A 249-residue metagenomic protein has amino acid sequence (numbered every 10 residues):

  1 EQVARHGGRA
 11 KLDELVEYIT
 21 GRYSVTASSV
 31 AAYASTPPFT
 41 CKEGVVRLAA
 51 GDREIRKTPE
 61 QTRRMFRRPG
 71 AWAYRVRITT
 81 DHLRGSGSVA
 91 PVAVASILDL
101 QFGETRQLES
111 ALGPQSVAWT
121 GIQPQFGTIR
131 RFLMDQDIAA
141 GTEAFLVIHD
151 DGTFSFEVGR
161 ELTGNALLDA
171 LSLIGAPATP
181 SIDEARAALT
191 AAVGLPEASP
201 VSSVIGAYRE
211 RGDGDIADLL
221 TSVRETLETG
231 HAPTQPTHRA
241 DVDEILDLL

Functional and structural regions predicted by a protein language model:
E1-D13, A34, A170: Positively charged, polyanion-binding regions of nucleic-acid-associated proteins
L12-T20, A185, V204: A short acidic, leucine-rich amphipathic alpha-helix
V16-V25, A111, S116-Q125: Short helix-coil junctions and helix-kink-helix linkers
V25-A71: Charged low-complexity interaction tracts in eukaryotic proteins
G51-A111: Extended boundary segments
G141-E143: Loop/turn positions that initiate beta-strands
D150-E161: Short, Lys/Arg- and Gly-enriched loop/turn segments at beta-strand edges
I174-L227: Glycine- and charge-enriched low-complexity intrinsically disordered segments
